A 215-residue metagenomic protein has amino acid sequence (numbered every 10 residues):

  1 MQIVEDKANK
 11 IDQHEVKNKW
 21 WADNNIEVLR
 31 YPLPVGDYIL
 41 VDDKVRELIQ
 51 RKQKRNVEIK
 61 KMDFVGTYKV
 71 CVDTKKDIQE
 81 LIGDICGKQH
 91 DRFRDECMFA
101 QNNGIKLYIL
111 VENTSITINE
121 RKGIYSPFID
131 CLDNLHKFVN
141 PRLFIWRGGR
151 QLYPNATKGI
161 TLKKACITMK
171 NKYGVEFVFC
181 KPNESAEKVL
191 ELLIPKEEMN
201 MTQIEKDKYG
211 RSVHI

Functional and structural regions predicted by a protein language model:
M1-T67, E80-I215: Non-catalytic C-terminal interaction segments of nucleic acid-processing enzymes
V70-K76: Conserved catalytic cores of phosphodiester-cleaving nucleases, focusing on short active-site segments
